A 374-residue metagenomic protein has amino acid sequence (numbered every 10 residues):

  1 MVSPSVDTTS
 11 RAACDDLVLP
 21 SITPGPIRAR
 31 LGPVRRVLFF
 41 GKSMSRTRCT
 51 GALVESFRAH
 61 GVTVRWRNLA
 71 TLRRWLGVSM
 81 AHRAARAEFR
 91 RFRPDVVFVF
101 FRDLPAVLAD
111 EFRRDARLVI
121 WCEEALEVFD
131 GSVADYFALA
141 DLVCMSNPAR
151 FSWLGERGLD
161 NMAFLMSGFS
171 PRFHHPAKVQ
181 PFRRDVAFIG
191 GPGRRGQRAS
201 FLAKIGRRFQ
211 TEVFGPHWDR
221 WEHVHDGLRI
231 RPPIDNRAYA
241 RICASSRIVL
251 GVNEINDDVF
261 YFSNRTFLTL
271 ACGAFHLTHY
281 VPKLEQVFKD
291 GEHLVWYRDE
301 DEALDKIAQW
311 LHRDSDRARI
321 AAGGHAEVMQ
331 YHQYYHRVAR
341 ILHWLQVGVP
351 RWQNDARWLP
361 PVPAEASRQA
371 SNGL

Functional and structural regions predicted by a protein language model:
S3-C14, D305-L374: C-terminal amphipathic helix plus adjacent low-complexity, charged tail appended to glycosyltransferase catalytic
V6-E88, F92, F100-A109, A138-D290 (+3 more regions): Nucleotide-sugar donor-binding catalytic core of glycosyltransferases
V97-F101, I120: Long, hydrophobic/aromatic-enriched structural stretches that serve as scaffold segments
F112-L126: Active-site proximal beta-strand in glycosyltransferases
A125-F129, S170: Short acidic loop-to-helix transition motifs that present clustered carboxylates
F275-H279, E292-R298, W344-W358: Short, contiguous hydrophobic alpha-helices characteristic of membrane insertion segments
L294-E300, Q309-D314: Conserved acidic donor-binding segment of nucleotide-sugar-dependent glycosyltransferases
